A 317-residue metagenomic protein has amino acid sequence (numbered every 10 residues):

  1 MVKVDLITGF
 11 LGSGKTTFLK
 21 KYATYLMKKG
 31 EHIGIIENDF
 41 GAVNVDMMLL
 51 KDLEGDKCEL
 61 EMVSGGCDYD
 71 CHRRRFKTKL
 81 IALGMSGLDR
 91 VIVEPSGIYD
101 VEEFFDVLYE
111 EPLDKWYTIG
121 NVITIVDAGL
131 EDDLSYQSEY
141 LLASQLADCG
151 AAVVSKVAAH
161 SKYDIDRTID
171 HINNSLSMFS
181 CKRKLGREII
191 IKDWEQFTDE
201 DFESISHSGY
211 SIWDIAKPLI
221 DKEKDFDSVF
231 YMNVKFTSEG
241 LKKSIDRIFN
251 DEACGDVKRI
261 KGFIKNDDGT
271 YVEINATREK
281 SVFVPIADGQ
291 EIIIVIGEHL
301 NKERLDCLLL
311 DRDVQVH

Functional and structural regions predicted by a protein language model:
M1-K3, G289-Q290: A short, charged/proline- and glycine-enriched loop that marks the coil->beta-strand transition at the N-terminal
V2-T8, S13, T17-S135: Nucleotide-state-sensitive switch-loop elements of NTP-binding domains
G34-I36, K261-I264, V295: Short, hydrophobic beta-strand segments that form beta-sheet elements in well-ordered domains
E37, V126, A276-R278, G297: Flexible glycine-/small-residue-rich
L83, I98-K184: Conserved C-terminal guanine-recognition region of P-loop GTPase G domains, centered on the G4
I92, D227-F230, I294: Short aromatic/hydrophobic contact patches that present stacked aromatics for nucleic-acid/ligand binding
A151-V154, A159-G289, L300-K302, C307-H317: C-terminal accessory "lid"/substrate-recognition subdomains
E291-G297: Short, well-ordered beta-strand elements
